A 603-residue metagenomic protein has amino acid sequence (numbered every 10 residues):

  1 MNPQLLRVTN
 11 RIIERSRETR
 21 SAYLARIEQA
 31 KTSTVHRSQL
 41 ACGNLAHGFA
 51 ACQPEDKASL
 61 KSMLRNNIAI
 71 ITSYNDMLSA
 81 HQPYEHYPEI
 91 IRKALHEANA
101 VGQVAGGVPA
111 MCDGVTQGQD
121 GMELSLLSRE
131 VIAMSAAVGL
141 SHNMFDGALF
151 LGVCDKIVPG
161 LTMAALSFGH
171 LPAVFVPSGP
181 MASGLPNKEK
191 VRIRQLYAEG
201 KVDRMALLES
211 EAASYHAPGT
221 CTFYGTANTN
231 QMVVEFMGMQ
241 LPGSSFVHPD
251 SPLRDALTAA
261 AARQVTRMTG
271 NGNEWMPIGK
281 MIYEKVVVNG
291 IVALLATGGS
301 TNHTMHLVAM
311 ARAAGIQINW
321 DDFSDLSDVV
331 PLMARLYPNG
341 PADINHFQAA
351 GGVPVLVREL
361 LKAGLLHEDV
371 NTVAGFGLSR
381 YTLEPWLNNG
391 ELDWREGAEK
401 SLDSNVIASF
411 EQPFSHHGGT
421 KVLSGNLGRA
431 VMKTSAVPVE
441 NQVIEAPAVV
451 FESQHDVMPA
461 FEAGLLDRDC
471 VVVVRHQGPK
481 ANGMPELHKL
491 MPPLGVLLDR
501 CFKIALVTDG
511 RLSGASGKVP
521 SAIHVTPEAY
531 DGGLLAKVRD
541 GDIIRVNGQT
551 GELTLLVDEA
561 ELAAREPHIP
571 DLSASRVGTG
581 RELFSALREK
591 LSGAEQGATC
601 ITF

Functional and structural regions predicted by a protein language model:
M1-N66, T72-D76, A80, E89-V108 (+6 more regions): Catalytic or ion-coupling anion/metal-binding cores of large enzyme and transporter domains
H86: Acidic/charged coordination and interface sites in well-structured regions
A105-N143: N-terminal small/polar loop signature for handling phosphorylated ligands or for N-terminal nucleophile
R129-A136, N143-A148, M458-L466: Contiguous domain-boundary segments centered on the initiation and propagation of an alpha-helix
G139-L161, V174-V176: A short, small-residue-rich loop immediately preceding and capping a beta-strand
